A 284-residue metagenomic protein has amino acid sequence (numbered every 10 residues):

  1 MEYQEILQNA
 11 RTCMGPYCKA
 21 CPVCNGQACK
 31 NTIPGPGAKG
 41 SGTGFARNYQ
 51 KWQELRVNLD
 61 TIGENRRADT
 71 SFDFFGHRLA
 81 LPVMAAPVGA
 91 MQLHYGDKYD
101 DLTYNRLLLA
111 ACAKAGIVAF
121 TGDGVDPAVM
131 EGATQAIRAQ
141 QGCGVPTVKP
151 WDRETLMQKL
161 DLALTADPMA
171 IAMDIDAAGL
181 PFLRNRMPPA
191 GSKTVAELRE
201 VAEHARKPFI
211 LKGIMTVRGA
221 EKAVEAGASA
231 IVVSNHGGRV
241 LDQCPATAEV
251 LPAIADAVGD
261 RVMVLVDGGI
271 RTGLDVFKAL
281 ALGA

Functional and structural regions predicted by a protein language model:
E2-A80: An N-cap/entry alpha-helix motif that binds or orients negatively charged groups
G37-S41, F45, D101, N105 (+3 more regions): Generic structural signal for well-ordered, non-membrane alpha-helical segments in soluble metabolic enzymes
R67-F72, E131, T155-D161: Short alpha-helical segments and helix-capping/turn motifs at coil-helix boundaries
F74-D123: Active-site cofactor/substrate anionic-group-binding motifs, chiefly glycine- and Lys/Arg-rich phosphate-binding loops
V88-D101, V145-E154, K207-M215, R271: Active-site mouth loops of central-metabolism enzymes
T103-D152: A gly/proline- and charged-residue-enriched helix-loop-helix capping module
A110, A139, W151-V266, G273-A284: Alpha/beta enzyme core
